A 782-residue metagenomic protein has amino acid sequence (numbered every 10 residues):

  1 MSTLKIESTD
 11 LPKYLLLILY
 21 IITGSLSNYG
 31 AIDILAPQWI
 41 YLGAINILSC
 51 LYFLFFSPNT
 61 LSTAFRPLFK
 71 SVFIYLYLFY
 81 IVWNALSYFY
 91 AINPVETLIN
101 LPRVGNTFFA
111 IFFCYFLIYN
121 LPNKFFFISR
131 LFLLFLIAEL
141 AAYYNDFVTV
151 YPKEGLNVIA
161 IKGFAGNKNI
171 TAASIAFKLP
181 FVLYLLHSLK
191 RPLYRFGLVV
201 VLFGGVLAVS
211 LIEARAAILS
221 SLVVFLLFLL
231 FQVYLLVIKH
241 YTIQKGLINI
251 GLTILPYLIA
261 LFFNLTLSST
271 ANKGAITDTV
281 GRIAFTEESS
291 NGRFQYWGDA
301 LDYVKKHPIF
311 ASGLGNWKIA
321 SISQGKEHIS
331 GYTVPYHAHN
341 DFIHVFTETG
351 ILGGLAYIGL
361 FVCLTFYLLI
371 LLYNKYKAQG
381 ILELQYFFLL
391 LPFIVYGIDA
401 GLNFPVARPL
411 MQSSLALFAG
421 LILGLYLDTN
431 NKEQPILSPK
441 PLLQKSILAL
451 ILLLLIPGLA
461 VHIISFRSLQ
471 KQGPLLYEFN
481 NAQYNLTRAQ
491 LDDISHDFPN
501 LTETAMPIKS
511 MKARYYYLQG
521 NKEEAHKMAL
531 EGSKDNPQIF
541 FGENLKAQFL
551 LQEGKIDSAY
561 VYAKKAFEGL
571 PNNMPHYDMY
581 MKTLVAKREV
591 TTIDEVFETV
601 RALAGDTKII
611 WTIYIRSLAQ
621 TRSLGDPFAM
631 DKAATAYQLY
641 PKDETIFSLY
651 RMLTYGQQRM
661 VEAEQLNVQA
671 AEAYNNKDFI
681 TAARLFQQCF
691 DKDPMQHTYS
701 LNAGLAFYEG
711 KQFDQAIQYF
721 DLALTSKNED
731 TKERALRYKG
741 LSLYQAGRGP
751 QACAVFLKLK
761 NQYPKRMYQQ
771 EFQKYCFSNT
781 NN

Functional and structural regions predicted by a protein language model:
M1-A85, P94-I99, N106-L133, L185-F196 (+22 more regions): Transmembrane signal-anchor hairpin modules in multi-pass inner-membrane enzymes, especially those that act on
L4, D10-S27, I45-F53, I81-Y88 (+9 more regions): Alpha-helical transmembrane segments of multi-pass inner-membrane proteins
D146, L211-I212, A217, Q232-S289 (+4 more regions): A membrane-periplasm/extracellular boundary helix in multi-pass inner-membrane enzymes that assemble envelope glycans
G292-P335, F342-V345, T349-A356: TM-adjacent membrane-interface loops and short helices in multi-pass inner/ER membrane proteins
L469, P507, F541, P575 (+6 more regions): Start-of-helix register in tetratricopeptide repeats
P499-E503, P537, P571-N572, G605-D606 (+4 more regions): Short coil turns that delineate tetratricopeptide repeat
K512-Y516, M528, E543-L550, Y562 (+8 more regions): TPR/Sel1-like alpha-solenoid repeat signature
